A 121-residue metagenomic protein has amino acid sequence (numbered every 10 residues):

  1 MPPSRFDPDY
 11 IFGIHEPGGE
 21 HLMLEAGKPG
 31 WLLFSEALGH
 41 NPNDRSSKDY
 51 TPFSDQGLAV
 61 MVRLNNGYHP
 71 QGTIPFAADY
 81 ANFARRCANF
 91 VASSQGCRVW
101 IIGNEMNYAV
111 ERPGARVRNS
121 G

Functional and structural regions predicted by a protein language model:
M1-H40: Boundary/entry segment of secreted carbohydrate-active catalytic domains
D7-Y10, K28-G30, Q56-V60, Q95-W100: Short, well-ordered coil/turn segments that N-cap beta-strands
G13-P17, L33-S35, M61-N65, W100-G103: A cross-family glycoside hydrolase active-site/sugar-binding cleft signature
E16-L22, N41-T51, F83-N89: Alpha-helical scaffolding within the catalytic cores of extracellular/periplasmic polymer-degrading hydrolases
G30-S35, T51-S54, N82: Short, low-complexity, polar/charged sequence segments that are solvent-exposed and flexible
N43-R45, P70-G121: Active-site cleft segment of glycoside hydrolase catalytic domains centered on the general acid/base Glu
D49-T51, D55-A77, I102-G103: Structural motif corresponding to the early beta-alpha repeats
